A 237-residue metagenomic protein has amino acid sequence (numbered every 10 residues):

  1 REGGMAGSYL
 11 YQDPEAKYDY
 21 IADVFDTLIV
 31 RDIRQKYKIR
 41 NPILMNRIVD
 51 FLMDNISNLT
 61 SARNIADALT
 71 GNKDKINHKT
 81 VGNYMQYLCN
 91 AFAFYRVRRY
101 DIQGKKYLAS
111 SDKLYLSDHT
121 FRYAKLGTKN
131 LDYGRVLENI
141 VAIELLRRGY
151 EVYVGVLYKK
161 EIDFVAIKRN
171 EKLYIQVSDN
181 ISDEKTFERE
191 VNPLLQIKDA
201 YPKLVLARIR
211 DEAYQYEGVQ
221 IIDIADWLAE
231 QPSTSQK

Functional and structural regions predicted by a protein language model:
R1-M5: Amphipathic alpha-helical segments of the small helical/lid subdomains adjacent to P-loop NTPase cores
Y9-K172: Accessory nucleic acid-recognition modules appended to NTPase machines
Y115, L173-I175, L204-L206, Q220-I222: Hydrophobic/aromatic beta-strand patches that form the interior of the parallel beta-sheet core in alpha/beta enzyme
L145, D163, I175, L194 (+1 more regions): Hydrophobic, well-ordered secondary-structure elements that form the walls of internal hydrophobic environments
L157, K198-G218: Nucleic-acid nuclease catalytic cores
I162, D183-T186, E212-Y216: Short active-site-adjacent structural elements
K172-S182, E190: Active-site ExK catalytic segment of metal-dependent nucleases
I209-K237: Domain-level recognition of nuclease-like catalytic cores that cleave nucleotide substrates
